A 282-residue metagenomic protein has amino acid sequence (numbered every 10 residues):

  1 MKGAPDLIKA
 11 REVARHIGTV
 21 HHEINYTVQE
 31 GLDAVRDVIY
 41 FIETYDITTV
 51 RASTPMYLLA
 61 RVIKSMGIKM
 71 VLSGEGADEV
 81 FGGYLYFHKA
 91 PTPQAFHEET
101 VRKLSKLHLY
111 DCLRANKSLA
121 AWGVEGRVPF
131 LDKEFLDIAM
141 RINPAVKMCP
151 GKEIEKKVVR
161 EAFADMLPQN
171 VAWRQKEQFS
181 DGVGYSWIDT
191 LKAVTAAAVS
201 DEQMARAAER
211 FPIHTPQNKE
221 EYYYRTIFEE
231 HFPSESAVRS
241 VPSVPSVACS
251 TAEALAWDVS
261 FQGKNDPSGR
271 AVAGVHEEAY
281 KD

Functional and structural regions predicted by a protein language model:
M1-L167, D181-V194, M204-D282: ATP-dependent adenylate-handling active sites, centered on carboxylate activation for C-N bond formation
P168-Q178: Conserved S-adenosyl-L-methionine
V199: Conserved nucleotide-ligand handling architecture
